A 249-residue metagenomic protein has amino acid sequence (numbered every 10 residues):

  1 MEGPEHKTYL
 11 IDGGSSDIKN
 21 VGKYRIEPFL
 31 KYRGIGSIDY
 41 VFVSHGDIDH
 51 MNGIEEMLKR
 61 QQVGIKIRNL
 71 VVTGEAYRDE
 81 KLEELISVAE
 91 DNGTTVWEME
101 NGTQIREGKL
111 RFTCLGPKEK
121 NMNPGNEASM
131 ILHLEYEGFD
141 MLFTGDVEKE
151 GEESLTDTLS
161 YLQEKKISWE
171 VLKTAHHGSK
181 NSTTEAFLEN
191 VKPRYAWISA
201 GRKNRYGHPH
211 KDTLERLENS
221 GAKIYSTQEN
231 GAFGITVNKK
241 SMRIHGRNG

Functional and structural regions predicted by a protein language model:
M1-G249: Non-globular, low-confidence helical/coil segments that flank catalytic cores
